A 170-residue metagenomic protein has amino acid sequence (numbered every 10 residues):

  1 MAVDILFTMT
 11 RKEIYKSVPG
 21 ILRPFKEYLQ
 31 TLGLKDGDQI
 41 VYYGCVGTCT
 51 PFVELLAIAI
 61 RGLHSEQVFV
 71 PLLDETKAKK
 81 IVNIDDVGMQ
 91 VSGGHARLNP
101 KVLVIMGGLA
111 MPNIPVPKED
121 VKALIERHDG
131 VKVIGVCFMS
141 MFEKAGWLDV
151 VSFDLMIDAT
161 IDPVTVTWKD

Functional and structural regions predicted by a protein language model:
M1-G37: Short N-terminal or domain-adjacent regulatory/targeting segments
E13-I21, G44-C49, L109-P112: Short, glycine-rich nucleotide/cofactor-binding loops
S17, I21-F25, F52, L56 (+2 more regions): General structural feature for long, well-ordered alpha-helical segments within catalytic domains of soluble enzymes
T31-D36, L63, E126-D129: Secondary-structure boundary elements
D36-R61: N-terminal interaction modules that seed assembly of large macromolecular complexes
D38-V46, V70-P71, V102-G108, V133-G135: Short glycine-rich or small-residue beta-strand-to-loop segments that form or flank ligand, phosphate, metal/Fe-S
F52-N113: Long, charge-dense
G93-A96, V102, M106-D170: Glycine-rich, aromatic-bearing surface loops/beta-hairpins
